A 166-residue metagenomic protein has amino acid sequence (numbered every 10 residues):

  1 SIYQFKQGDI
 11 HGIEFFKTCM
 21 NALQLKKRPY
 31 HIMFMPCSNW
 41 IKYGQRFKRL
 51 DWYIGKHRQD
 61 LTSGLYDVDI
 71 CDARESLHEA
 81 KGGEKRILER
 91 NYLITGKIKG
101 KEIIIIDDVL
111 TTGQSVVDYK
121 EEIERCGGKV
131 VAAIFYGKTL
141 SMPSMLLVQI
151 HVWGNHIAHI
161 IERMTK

Functional and structural regions predicted by a protein language model:
S1-H31, D69-E102, T139, I160: Active-site-facing substrate-recognition patch
H31-P36, I104-I106: Acidic beta-strand-to-loop metal/phosphate-binding motif
M33, D51, A133: Residue-level signal for inorganic ion chemistry
C37-R46: Glycine-rich phosphate-binding loops at beta-strand->alpha-helix junctions
R46-W52: Charged helix-capping and loop-helix junction motifs
I54-R58, I123-E124: Hydrophobic alpha-helical packing residues
I105-Y119: A phosphate-binding catalytic loop at a beta-strand-loop-alpha-helix junction that coordinates phosphoryl groups
V117-K166: PRPP-dependent phosphoribosyltransferase catalytic core
